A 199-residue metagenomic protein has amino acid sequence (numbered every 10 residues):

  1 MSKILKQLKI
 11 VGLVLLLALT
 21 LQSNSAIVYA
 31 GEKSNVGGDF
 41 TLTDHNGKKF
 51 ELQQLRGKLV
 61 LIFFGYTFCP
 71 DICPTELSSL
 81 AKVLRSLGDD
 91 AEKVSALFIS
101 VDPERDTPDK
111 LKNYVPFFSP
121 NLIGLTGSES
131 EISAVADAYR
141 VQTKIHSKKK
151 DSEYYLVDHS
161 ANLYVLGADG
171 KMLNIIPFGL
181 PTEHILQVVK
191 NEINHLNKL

Functional and structural regions predicted by a protein language model:
S2-G12: Bacterial N-terminal signal peptides that target proteins for export
V11-Q22: Bacterial N-terminal signal peptides
A26-R56, S78: N-terminal "domain-start" segment that seeds a small globular fold
Q53-P74, L80: Short active-site neighborhood of thiol/selenol oxidoreductases, capturing the structured segment around
K58-L59, T75-I99: Conserved helix-turn-beta segment immediately C-terminal to the redox Cys motif in thioredoxin-like folds
K93-D106, N121-S130: Thiol-based oxidoreductase modules, predominantly thioredoxin-like and allied folds used for disulfide exchange
K112-S160: Short, internal strand/loop/helix patches that form the active-site neighborhood or redox-interaction surface
K149-L199: Thiol-/selenol-based redox modules, centered on thioredoxin-like and closely related oxidoreductase domains
